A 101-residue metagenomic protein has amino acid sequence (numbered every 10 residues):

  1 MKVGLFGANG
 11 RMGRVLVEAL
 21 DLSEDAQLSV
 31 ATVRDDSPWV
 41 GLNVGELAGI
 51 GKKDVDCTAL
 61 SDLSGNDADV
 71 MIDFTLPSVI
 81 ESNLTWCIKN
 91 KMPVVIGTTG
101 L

Functional and structural regions predicted by a protein language model:
M1-G4: Extreme N-terminal starter segment of soluble prokaryotic enzymes
F6-N9, G13-E18: N-terminal Rossmann NAD(P)H-binding glycine-rich loop of SDR-like oxidoreductase domains
G7, V33, T98: Short beta-strand/turn micro-motifs composed of small residues that flank or help shape donor/cofactor-binding pockets
L22-G49: NAD(P)-binding Rossmann-fold cofactor-contacting core
V30, D69-V70: Short, Asp-centered acidic motifs that coordinate Mg2+ and/or phosphate in catalytic or ligand-binding sites
E46-S64, I72-I80: Glycine-rich, highly charged phosphate/nucleotide-binding loops
M71, L76, S82-L101: ADP-ribose/adenylate-binding Rossmann-like module
